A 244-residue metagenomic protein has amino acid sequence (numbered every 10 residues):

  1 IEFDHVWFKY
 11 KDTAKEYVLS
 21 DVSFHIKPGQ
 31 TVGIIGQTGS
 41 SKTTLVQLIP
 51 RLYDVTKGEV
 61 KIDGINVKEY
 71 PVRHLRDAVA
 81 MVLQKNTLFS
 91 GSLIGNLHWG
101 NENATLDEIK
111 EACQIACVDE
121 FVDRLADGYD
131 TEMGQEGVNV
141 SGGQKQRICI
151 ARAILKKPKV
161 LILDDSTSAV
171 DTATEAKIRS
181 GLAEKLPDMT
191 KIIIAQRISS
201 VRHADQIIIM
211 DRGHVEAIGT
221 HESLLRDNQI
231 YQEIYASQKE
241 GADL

Functional and structural regions predicted by a protein language model:
I1-L244: ABC-type nucleotide-binding domain
